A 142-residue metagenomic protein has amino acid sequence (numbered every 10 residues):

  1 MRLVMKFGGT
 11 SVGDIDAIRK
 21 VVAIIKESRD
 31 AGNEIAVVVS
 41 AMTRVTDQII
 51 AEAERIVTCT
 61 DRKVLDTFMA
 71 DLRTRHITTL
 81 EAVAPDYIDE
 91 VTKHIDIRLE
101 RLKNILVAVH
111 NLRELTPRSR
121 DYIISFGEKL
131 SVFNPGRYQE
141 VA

Functional and structural regions predicted by a protein language model:
M1-A142: Nucleotide/pyrophosphate-binding catalytic subdomain
